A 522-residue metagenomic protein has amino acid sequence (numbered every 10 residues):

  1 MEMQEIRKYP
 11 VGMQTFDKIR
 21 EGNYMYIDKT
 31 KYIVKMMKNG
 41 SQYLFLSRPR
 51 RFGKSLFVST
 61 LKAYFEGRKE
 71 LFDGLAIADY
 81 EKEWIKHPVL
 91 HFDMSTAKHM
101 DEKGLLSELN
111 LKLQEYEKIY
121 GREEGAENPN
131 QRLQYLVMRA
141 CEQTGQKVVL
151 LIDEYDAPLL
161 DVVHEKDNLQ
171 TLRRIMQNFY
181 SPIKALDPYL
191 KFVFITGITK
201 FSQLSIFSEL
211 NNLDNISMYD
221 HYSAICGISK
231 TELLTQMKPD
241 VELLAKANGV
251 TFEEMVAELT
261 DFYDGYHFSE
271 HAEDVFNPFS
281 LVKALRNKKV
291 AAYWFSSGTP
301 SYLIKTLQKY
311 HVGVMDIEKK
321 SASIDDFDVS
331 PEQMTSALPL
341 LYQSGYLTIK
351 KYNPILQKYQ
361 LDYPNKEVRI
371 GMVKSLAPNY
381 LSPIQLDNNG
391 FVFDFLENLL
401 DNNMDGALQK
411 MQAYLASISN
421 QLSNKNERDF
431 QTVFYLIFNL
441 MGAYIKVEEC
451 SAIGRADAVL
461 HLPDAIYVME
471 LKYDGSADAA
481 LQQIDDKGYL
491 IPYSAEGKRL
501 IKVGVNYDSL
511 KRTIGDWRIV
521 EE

Functional and structural regions predicted by a protein language model:
M1-N426: Phosphate-binding site recognition
R50, T96, K200, L462 (+2 more regions): A short beta-strand motif that forms part of the nucleic acid-binding face of small beta-barrel RNA-binding folds
A140-T144, I437-P463: Active-site metal-binding core of divalent-cation-utilizing nuclease and nuclease-like domains
V149, A465-Y467, I501: Structural motif
Q170-R174, Y473-L490: Mg2+/Mn2+-dependent nuclease catalytic core
A413-K446: Acidic-basic catalytic patches of nuclease active cores, encompassing PD-(D/E)XK and other metal-cofactor nuclease
F434, A456-Y473, K487: Conserved catalytic cores of phosphodiester-cleaving nucleases, focusing on short active-site segments
P492, K498-E522: Domain-level recognition of nuclease-like catalytic cores that cleave nucleotide substrates
